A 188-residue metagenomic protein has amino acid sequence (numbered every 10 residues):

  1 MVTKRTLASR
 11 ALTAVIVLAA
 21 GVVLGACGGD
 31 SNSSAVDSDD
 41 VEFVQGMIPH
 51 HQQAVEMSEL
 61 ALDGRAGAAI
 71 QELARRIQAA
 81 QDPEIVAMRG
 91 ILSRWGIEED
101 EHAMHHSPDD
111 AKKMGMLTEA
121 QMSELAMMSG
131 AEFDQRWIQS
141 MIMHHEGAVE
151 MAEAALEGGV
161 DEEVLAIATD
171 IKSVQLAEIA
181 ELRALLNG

Functional and structural regions predicted by a protein language model:
V2-V15: Bacterial N-terminal signal peptides that target proteins for export
T6, G28-G188: All-alpha RGS (Regulator of G-protein Signaling) helical domain and cognate RGS-like helical scaffolds
V23-A26: C-terminal motif of bacterial Sec signal peptides marking the signal peptidase cleavage site
